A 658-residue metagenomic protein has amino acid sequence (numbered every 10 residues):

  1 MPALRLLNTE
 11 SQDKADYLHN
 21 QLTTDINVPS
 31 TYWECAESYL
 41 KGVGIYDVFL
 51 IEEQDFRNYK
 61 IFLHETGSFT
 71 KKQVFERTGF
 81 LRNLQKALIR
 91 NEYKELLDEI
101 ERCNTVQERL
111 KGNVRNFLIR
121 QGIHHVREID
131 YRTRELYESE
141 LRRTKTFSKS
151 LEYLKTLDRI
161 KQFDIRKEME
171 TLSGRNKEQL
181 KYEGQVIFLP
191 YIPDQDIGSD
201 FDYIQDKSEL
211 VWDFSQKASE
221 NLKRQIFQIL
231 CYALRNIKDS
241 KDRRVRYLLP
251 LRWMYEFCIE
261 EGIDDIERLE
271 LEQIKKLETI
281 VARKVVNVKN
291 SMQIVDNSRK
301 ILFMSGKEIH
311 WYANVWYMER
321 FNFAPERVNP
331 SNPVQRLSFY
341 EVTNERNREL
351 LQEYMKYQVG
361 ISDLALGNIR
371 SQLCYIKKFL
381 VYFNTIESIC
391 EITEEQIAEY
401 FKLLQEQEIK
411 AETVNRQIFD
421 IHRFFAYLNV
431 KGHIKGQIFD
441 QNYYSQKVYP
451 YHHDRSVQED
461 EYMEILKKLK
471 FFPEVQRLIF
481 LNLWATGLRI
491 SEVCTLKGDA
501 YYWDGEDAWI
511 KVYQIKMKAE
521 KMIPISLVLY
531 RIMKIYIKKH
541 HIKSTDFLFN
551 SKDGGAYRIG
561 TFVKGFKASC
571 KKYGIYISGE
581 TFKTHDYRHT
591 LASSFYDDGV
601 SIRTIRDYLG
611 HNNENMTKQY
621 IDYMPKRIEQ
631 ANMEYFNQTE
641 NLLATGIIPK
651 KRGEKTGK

Functional and structural regions predicted by a protein language model:
M1-Y427, K431, L481: Charge-rich, intrinsically disordered N-terminal extensions that act as flexible nucleic-acid engagement or regulatory
Y32, S526-S578: Active-site/catalytic core of tyrosine-dependent DNA strand-transfer enzymes
D460-I490, R588: Basic, Lys/Arg- and aromatic-enriched nucleic-acid-binding interface segment
L496-R531, K658: Conserved tyrosine-mediated DNA breakage-rejoining catalytic core shared by Y-recombinases
Y501-G505, E580, V600-I621, I648: Short, polar N-cap/turn motifs at the start of nucleic acid-interacting alpha helices
Q514-K518, L609-N637: Catalytic-site neighborhood detector that most strongly recognizes the C-terminal catalytic loop/helix of tyrosine
D553, E634-K658: C-terminal secondary-structure termini that scaffold catalytic or DNA-interacting sites
V563-R603: Short, basic (Lys/Arg/His-rich) helix/loop patches that form interaction surfaces in the mid-to-C-terminal regions
